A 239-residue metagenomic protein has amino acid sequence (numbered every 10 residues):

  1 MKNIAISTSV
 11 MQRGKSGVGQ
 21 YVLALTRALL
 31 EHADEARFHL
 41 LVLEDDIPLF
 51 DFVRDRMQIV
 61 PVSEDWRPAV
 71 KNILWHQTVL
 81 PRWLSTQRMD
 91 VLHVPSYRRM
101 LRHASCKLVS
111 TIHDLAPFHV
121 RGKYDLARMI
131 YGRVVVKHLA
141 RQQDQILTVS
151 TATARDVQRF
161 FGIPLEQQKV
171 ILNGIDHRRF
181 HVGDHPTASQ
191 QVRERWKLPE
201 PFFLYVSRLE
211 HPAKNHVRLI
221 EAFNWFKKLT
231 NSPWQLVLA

Functional and structural regions predicted by a protein language model:
M1-A239: Carbohydrate transferase catalytic cores enriched for Leloir-type hexosyltransferases
